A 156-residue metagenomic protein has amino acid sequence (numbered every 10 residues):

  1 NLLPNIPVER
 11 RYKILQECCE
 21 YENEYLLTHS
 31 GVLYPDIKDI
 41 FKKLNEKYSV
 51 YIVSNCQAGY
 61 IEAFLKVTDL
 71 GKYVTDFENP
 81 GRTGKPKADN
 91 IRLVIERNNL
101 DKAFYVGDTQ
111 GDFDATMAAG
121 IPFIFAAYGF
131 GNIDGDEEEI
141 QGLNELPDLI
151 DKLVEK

Functional and structural regions predicted by a protein language model:
L2-K38, Y48: Metal-dependent phosphoesterase signature
L44-N45, M117: Anion (oxyanion) recognition and catalysis
K47-Y48, G120: Glycine-centered short loops/turns at secondary-structure junctions
Y51: Internal catalytic-core helix/loop-beta-alpha segment that presents or stabilizes conserved functional determinants
S54-C56: Conserved phosphate-coupling serine/threonine residues in phosphotransfer and NTP-handling enzymes
A58, E62-K156: Asp-based, Mg2+/Mn2+-dependent phosphohydrolase catalytic module
